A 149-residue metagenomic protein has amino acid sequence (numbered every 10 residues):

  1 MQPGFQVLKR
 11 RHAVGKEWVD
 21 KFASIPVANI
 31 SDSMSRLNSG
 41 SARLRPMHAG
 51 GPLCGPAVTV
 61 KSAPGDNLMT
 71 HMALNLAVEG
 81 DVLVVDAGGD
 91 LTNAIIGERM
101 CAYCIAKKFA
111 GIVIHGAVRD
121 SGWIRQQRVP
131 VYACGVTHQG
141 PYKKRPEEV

Functional and structural regions predicted by a protein language model:
M1-V149: Feature captures the catalytic cores and cofactor-binding loops of soluble hydro-lyases/lyases that act on carboxylate
